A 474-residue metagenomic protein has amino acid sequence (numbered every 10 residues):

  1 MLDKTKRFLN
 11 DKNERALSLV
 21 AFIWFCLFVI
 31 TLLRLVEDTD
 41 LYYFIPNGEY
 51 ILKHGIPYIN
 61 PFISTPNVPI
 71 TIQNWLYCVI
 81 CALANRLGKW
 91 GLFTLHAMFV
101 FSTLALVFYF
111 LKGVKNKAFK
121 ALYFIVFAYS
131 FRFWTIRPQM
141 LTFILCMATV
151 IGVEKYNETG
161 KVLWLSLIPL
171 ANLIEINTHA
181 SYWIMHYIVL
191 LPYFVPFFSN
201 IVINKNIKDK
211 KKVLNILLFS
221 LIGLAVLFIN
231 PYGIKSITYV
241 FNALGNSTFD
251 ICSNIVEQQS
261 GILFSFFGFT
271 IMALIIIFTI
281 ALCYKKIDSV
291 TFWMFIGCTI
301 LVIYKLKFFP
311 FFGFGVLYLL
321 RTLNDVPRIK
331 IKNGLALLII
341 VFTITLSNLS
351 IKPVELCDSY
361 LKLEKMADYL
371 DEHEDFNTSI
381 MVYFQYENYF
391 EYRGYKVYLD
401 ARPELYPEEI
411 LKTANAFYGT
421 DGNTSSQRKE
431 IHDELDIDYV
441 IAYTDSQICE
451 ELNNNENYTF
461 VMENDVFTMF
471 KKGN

Functional and structural regions predicted by a protein language model:
F28, V126-S130, I151-G152, W164-Y182 (+3 more regions): Membrane-interface alpha helices of multi-pass inner-membrane proteins
L33-D40, F44-I45, L52-P57, T65-P66 (+3 more regions): Transmembrane catalytic cores of multi-pass membrane glycosyltransferases and polysaccharide-assembly enzymes
N67-W90, T94: Short hydrophobic/aromatic helix or loop-helix immediately within or flanking a transmembrane segment in polytopic
T94-V114: Transmembrane-helix motifs of polytopic, lipid-linked glycan transferases
V107-Y129: Transmembrane-helix signature of polytopic, membrane-embedded enzymes that assemble or transfer cell-envelope glycans
M147-W164, I276-K286: Membrane-interface transmembrane helices that cradle and orient dolichyl/undecaprenyl
K155-L173, K211-L218, S289-I296: Short hydrophobic alpha-helices at membrane interfaces in multi-pass membrane enzymes
D371-L411, I437-D445, F470: Short periplasmic/luminal acceptor-recognition loop of GT-C membrane glycosyltransferases, typified by
